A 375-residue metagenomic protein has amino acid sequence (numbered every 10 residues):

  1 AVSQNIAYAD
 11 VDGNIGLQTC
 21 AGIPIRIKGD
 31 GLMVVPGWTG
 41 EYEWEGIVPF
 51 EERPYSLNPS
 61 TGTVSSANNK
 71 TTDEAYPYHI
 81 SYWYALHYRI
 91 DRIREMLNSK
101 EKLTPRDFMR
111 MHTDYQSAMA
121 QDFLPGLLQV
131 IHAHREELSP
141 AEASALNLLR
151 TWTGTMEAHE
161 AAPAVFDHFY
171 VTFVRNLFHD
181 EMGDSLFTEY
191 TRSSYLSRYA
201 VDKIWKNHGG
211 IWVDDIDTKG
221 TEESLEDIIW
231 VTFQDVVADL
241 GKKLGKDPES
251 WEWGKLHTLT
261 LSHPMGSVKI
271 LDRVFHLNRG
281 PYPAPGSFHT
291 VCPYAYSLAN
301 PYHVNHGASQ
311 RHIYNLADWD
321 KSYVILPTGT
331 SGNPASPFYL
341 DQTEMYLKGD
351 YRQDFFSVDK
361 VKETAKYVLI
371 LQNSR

Functional and structural regions predicted by a protein language model:
A1-H134, L138, N147, T151-R375: C-terminal/peripheral segments of proteins
